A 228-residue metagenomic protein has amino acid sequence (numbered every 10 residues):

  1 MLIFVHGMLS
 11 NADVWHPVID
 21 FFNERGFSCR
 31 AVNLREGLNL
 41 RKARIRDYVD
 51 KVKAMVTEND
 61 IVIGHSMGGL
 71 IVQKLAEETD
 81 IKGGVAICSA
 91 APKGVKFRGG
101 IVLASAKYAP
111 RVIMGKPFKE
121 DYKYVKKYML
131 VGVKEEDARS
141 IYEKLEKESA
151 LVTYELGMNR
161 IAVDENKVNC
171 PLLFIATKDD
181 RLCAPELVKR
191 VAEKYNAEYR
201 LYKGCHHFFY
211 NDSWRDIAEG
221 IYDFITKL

Functional and structural regions predicted by a protein language model:
G7-S10, S66, K178: Active-site glycine-rich loops that stabilize anionic/oxyanionic intermediates across multiple enzyme folds
I19-N39: Conserved alpha/beta-hydrolase
E36-L38, K203-F208: Histidine-bearing beta->alpha loop at or near hydrolase active sites
I63-G68, V72: Gly/Ala-rich beta-loop-alpha elbow adjacent to hydrolase catalytic centers
E77-G115, V152-N159: Flexible "cap/lid" loop of the alpha/beta hydrolase fold
V168, F174-A176: Short beta-strand/loop motif that positions the catalytic acidic residue of the alpha/beta-hydrolase fold
A176-G204: Conserved loop-alpha-helix segment in the C-terminal half of the alpha/beta-hydrolase fold that carries the catalytic
C205-A218: Catalytic histidine-centered segment of alpha/beta-hydrolase-like enzymes
